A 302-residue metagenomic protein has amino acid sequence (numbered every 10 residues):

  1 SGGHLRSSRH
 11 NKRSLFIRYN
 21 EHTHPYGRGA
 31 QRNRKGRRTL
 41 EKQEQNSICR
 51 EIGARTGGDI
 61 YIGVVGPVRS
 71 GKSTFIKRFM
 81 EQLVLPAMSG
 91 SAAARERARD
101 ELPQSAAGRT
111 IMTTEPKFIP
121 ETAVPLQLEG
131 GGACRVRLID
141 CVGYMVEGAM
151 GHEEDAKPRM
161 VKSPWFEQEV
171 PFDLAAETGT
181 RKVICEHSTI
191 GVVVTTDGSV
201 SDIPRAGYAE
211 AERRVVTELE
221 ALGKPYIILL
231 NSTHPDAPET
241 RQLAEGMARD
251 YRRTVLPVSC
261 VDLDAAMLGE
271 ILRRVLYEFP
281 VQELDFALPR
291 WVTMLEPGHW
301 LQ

Functional and structural regions predicted by a protein language model:
S1-R38: N-terminal amphipathic/basic-hydrophobic helices that include classical n-h-c signal peptides and signal-anchor
G36-C49, A54-S70, R78-Q82, C185 (+1 more regions): P-loop NTP-binding site
G36-L40, A98-A107, H187-G198: Active-site-proximal helix-loop elements at catalytic-domain edges
E41-V161: Conserved G1/Walker A P-loop phosphate-binding module
I62-V65, I76, M80-E81, L85 (+4 more regions): Short, well-ordered alpha-helical packing segments
V142-V146, D197-V200, T233-D236, V261-D264: Conserved nucleotide-binding/hydrolysis micro-motifs of P-loop NTPases
A156-R253: Conserved C-terminal guanine-recognition region of P-loop GTPase G domains, centered on the G4
P225, S232-T293: Canonical P-loop GTPase G-domain recognition
